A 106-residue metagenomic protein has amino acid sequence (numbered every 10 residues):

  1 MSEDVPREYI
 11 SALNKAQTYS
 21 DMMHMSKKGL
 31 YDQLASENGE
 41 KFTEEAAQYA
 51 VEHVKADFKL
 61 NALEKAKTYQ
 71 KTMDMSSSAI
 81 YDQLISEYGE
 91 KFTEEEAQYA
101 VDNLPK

Functional and structural regions predicted by a protein language model:
M1-K106: An alpha-helical, amphipathic repeat domain used for nucleic-acid recognition, typified by the mTERF helical solenoid
